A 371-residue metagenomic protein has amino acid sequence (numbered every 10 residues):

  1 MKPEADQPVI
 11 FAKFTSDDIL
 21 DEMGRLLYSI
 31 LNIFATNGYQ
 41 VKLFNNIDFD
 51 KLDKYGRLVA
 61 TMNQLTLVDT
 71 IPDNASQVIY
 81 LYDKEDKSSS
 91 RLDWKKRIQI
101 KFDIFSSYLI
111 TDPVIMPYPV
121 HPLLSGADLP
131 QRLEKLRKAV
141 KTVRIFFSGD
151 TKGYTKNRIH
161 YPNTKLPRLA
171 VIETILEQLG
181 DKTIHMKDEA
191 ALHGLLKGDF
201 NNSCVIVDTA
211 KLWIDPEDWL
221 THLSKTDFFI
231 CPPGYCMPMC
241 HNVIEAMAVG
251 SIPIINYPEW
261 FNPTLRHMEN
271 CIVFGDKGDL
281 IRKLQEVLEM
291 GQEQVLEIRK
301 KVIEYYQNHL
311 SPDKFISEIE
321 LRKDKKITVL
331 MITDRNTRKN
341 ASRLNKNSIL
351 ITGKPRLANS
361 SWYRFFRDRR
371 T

Functional and structural regions predicted by a protein language model:
M1-P238, N256-F261, P312-D313, N340-R369: Nucleotide-sugar donor-binding catalytic core of glycosyltransferases
N201, V205-D208, D218-N340: Catalytic binding pocket for nucleotide-activated donors in carbohydrate/polymer assembly enzymes
